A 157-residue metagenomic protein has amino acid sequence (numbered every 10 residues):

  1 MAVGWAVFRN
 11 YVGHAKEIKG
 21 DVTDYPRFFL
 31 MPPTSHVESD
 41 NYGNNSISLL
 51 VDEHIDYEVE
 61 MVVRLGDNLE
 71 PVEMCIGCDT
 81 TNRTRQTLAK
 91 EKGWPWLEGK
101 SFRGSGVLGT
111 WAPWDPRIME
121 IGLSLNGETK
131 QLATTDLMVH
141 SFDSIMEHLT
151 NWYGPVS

Functional and structural regions predicted by a protein language model:
M1-V156: Catalytic-core "active-site belt" of small-molecule-metabolizing enzymes, emphasizing His/Asp/Glu-rich regions
